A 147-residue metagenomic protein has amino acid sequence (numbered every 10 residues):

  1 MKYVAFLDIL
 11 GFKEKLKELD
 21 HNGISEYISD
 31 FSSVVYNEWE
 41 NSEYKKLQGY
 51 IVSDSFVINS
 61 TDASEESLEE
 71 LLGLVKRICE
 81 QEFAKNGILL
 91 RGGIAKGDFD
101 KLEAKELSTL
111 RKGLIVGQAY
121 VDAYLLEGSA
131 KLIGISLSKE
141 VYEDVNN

Functional and structural regions predicted by a protein language model:
M1-R77: Catalytic NTP-binding/metal-coordinating core of nucleotidyl cyclase/transferase enzymes
T61-N147: Catalytic beta-strand-to-alpha-helix segment of the class III nucleotidyl cyclase homology domain
